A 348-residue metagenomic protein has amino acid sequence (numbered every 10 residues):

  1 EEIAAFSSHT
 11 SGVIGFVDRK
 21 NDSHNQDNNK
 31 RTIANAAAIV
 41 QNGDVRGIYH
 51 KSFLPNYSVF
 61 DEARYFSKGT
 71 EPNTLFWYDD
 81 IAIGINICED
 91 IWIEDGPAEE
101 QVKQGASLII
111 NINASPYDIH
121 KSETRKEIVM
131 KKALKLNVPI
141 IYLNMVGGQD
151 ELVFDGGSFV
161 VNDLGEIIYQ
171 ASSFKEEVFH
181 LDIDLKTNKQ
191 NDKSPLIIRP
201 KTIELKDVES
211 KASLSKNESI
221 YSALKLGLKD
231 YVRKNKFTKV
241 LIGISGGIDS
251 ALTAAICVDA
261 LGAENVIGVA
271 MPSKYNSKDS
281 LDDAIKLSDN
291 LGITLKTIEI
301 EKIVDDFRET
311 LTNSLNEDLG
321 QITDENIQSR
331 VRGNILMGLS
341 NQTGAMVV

Functional and structural regions predicted by a protein language model:
E1-G243, D259, A263, L295: Enzyme catalytic cores with a strong preference for nitrogen-chemistry domains
G43, I110, G247, S288 (+1 more regions): Residue-level signal for inorganic ion chemistry
K51-L54, F60-E71, D80, K103-G105 (+3 more regions): Active-site adenylate/phosphate-handling loop in enzymes that bind or generate adenylated species
D90-I93, Y117, D249, Y275-N276 (+1 more regions): Glycine-/small-residue-rich active-site loops that bind phosphorylated ligands and cofactors
I110, T238-I244, I248-I285: ATP-dependent adenylation/pyrophosphate-handling site
H120, T124, Q149, S215 (+5 more regions): Alpha-helix capping and helix-loop boundary segments enriched in small/acidic/polar residues
K132, A223, G227-K234, A251 (+8 more regions): Generic, well-ordered alpha-helical scaffold segments in large soluble proteins
V178-H180, P200-T202, N265-A270, K274-G320 (+1 more regions): A conserved beta-strand->alpha-helix junction
